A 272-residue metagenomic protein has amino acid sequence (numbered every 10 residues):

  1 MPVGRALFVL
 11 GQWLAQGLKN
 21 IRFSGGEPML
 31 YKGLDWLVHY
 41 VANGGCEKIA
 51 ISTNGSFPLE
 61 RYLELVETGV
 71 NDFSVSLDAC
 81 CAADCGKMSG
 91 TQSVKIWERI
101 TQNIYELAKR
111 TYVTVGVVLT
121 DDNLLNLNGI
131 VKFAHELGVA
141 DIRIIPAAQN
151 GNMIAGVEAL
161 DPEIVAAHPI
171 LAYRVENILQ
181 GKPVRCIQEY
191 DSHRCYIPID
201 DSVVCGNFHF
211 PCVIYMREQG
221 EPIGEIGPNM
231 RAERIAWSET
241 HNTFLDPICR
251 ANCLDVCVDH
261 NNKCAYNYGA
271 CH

Functional and structural regions predicted by a protein language model:
M1, E67-D72, S76-R231, I235 (+2 more regions): Radical SAM enzyme [4Fe-4S]-AdoMet core and its adjacent flexible, acidic and glycine-rich loops/tails across
M1-D72, H260-H272: Conserved alpha-helical substructure of the radical SAM core
F57, D121-N123, C257: Residues that cap or initiate secondary-structure elements
H241-T243: Short, flexible, mixed-charge glycine/proline-rich loop motifs that serve as phosphate/nucleic-acid-contacting
P247-D259: Local cysteine-cluster metal-coordination motifs and their immediate loop/turn environment, predominantly Fe-S cluster
